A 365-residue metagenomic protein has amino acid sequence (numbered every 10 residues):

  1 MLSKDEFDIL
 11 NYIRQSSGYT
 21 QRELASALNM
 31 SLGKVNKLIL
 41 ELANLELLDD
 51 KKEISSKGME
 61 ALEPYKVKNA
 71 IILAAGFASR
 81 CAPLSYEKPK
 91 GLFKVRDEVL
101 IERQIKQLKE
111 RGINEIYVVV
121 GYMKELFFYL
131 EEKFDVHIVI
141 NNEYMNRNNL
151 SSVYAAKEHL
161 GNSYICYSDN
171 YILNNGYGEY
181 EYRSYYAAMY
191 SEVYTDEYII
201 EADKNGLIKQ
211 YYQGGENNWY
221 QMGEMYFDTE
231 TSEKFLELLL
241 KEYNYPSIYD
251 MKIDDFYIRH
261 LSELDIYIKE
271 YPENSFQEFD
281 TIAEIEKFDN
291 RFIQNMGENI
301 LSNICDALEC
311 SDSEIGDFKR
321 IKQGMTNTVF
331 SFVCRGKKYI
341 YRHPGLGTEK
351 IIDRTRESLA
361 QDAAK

Functional and structural regions predicted by a protein language model:
D8, L173-S247: Conserved core of the sugar-phosphate nucleotidyltransferase
L10-R14, Q21, A27-L28, E60-K124: N-terminal glycine-rich phosphate-binding loop and ensuing alpha1 helix
R14-S17, E53-A70, M222-N303: Conserved alpha/beta core of the MobA/IspD/sugar-nucleotide pyrophosphorylase nucleotidyltransferase superfamily
M30-E41: Short amphipathic alpha-helical interaction segments
A43-K52: A short, conserved structural fragment
E125-Y198, A202: Conserved beta-loop-beta/alpha segment of the NTase-like Rossmann-fold superfamily that binds/positions NTPs
L301, K337-K365: A conserved alpha-helical element in kinase catalytic cores
C310-C334: ATP-binding glycine-rich phosphate-binding loop
